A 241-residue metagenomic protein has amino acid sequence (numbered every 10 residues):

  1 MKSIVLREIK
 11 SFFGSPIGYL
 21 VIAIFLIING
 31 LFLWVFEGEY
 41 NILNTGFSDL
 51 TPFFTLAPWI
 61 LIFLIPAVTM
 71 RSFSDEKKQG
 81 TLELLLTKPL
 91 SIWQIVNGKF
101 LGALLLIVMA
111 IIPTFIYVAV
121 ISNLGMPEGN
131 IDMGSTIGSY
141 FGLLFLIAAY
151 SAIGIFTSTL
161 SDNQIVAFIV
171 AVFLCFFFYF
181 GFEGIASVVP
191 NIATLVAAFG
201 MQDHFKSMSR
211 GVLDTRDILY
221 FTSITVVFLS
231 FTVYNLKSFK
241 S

Functional and structural regions predicted by a protein language model:
M1-L20: Aromatic- and glycine-rich beta-strand/loop motifs that create alpha-glucan
P16, I22-I27, I95, A103-I111 (+1 more regions): Hydrophobic alpha-helical membrane-insertion segments
L26-G38: Alpha-helical transmembrane segments of multi-pass membrane proteins
L31-W34, F47-I60, G102-D162: Secretory targeting signals
F36-T51, L160, A167-N235, K240: Terminal transmembrane helical anchor/hairpin motif
F53-D75: Long, hydrophobic alpha-helical segments
I65-T69, Y117, I153, M201 (+1 more regions): Hydrophobic/aromatic residues in alpha-helical transmembrane segments
S72-G102: Helix-loop-helix units of permease transmembrane domains in multi-pass membrane transporters, especially ABC
